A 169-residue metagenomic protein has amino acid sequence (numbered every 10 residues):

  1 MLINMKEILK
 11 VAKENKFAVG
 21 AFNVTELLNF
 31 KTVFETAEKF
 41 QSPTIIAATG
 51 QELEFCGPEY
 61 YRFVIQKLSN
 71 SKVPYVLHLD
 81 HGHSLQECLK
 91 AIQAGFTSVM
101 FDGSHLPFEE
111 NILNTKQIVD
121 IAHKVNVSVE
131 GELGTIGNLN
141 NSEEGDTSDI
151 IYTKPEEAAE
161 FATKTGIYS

Functional and structural regions predicted by a protein language model:
I3-V11, T25-Q51, E59-V76, H81-S169: Alpha/beta enzyme core
I8-L9, K13-G20: An N-cap/entry alpha-helix motif that binds or orients negatively charged groups
C56: Glycan-recognition/cleft segments
